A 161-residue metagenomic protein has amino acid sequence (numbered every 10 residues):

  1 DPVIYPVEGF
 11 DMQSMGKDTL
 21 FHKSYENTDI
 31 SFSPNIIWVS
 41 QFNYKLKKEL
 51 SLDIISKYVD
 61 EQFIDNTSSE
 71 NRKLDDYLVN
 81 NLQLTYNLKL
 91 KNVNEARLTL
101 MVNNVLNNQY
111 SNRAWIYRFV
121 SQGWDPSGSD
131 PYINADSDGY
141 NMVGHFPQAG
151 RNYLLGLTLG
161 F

Functional and structural regions predicted by a protein language model:
D1-Q62, N66: Gram-negative outer-membrane beta-barrel transporters
S24-T28, N66-R72, Y140-H145: Extracellular loop and loop/strand-boundary signature of outer-membrane beta-barrel proteins
P34-I36, D76-N80, N94, A149-Y153: Residues that define the transmembrane beta-barrel architecture of outer-membrane proteins
V39, I64-L74, N87-K89: Generic detector of contiguous secondary-structure segments
S40, L50-I54, L82, A96-L100 (+1 more regions): Transmembrane beta-strands of outer-membrane beta-barrel proteins
D60-F63, N87-F161: C-terminal beta-signal and adjacent terminal beta-strands/loops of Gram-negative outer-membrane beta-barrel proteins
N81-N87: Short, well-ordered amphipathic alpha-helices
